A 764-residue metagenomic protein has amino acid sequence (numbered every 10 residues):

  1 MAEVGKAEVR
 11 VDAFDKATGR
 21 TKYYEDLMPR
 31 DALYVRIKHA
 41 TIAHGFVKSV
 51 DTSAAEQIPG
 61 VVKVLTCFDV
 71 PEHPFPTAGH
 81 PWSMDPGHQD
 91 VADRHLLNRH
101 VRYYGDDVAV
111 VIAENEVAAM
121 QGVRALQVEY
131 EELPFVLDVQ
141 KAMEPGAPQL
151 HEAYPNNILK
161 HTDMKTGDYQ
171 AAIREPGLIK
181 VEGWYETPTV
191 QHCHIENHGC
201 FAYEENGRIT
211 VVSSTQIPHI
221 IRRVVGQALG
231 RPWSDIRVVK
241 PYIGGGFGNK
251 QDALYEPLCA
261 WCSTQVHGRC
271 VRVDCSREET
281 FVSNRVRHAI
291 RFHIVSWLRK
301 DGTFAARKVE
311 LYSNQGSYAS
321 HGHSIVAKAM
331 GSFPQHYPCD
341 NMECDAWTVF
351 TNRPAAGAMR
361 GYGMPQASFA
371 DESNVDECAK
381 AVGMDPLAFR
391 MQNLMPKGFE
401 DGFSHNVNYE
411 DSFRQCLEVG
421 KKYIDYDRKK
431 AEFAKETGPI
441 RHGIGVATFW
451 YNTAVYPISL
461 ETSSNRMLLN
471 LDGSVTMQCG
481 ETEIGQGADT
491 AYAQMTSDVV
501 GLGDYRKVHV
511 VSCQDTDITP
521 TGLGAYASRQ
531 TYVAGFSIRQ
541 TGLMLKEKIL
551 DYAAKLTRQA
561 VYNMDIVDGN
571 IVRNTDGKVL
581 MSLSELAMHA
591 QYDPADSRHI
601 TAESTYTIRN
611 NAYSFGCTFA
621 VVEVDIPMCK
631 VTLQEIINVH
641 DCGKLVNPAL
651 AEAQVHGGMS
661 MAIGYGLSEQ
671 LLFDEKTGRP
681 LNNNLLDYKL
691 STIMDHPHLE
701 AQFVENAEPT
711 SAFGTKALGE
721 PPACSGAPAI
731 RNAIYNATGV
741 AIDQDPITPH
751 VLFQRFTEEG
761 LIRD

Functional and structural regions predicted by a protein language model:
M1-P155: Flexible, low-hydrophobicity surface segments
K6, V11-T18, D85-H88, N156-C200 (+5 more regions): Glycine-rich loop/linker segments at domain edges
F14-D15, R124-F135, Q216-P218, R223 (+5 more regions): Extended active-site and interfacial segments that coordinate phosphate-rich ligands in large catalytic machineries
C67-F68, G230-D235, T264-V271, K300 (+3 more regions): C-terminal catalytic domains of large/alpha subunits in multi-subunit enzymes
P74-G79, G122-A125, R222-V224, F247-A253 (+12 more regions): Short acidic, glycine/serine/threonine-rich loops at helix termini
R99-H100, P232-K240, Q265-S276, T280: Conserved catalytic cysteine-centered active-site region of acyl-thioester-dependent Claisen-condensing enzymes
G146-L229, N393-S474, L681-I693, H698-Q702: Helix-loop-helix junctions that connect adjacent transmembrane helices in secondary transporters/permeases, recognized
Y242, G246-G268, R272-D274, A488-T496: Thiamine diphosphate
